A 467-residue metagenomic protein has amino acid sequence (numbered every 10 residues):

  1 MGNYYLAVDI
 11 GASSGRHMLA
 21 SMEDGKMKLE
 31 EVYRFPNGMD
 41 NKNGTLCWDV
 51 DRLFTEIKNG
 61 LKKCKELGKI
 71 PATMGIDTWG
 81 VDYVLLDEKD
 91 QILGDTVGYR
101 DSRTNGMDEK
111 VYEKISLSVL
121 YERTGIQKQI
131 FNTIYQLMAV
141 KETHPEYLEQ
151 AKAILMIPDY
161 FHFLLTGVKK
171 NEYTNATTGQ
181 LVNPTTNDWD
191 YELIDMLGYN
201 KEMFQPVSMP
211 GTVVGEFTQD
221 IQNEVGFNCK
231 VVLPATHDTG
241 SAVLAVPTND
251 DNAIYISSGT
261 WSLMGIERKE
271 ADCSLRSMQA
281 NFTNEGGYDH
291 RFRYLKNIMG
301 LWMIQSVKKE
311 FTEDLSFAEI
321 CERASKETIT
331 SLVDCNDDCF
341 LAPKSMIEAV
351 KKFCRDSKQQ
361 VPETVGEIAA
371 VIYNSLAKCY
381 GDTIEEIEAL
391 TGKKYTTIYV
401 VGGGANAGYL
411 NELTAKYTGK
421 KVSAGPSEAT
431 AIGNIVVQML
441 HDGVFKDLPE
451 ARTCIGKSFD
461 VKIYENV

Functional and structural regions predicted by a protein language model:
M1-G94, E122, Q150, Q222-V231 (+2 more regions): N-terminal glycine/serine-rich phosphate-binding loop of ATP-dependent small-molecule kinases, especially carbohydrate
L6-A7, L19, Y112-G125, Y135-M156 (+8 more regions): Active-site core segments that coordinate phosphate-bearing ligands/cofactors across diverse enzyme families
G11-S13, A72, D77-W79, T133 (+4 more regions): Short, basic and Ser/Thr-rich N-terminal targeting/leader segments
K42, K62, E66-G98, Q127-F131 (+2 more regions): Short beta-strand-loop/turn "lid" adjacent to the catalytic site in phosphate-handling enzymes
L46-F54, I126, I130, V207 (+3 more regions): Short acidic-aromatic active-site loops that bind/stabilize oxyanions
R52-K65, T186-E192, C379-E386: Short, well-ordered amphipathic alpha-helical segments that serve as non-catalytic structural scaffolds within diverse
I70-T78, A153, P206, L390-G403: Short glycine-rich phosphate-binding loop at a beta-alpha junction
D101: Carbohydrate-associated surface elements
